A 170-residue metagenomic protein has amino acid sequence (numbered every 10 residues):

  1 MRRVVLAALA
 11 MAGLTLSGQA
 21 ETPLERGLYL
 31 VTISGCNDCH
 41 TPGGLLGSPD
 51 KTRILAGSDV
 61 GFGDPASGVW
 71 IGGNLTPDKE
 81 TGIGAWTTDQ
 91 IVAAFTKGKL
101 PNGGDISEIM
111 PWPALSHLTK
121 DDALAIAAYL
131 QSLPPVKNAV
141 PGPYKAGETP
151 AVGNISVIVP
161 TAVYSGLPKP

Functional and structural regions predicted by a protein language model:
M1-V4: Positively charged n-region of N-terminal signal peptides that target proteins for export
L6-T15: Bacterial N-terminal signal peptides
L16-A20: Sec/Tat signal peptide C-region and signal peptidase I cleavage site
T22, L28, T32-I33, T41-W70 (+1 more regions): Flexible coil segments in periplasmic/lumen-exposed cytochrome c-class electron-transfer proteins
D38: Short, cysteine/histidine-rich loop/knuckle motifs that typically chelate Zn2+
D78-D89, A93-K99, W112-L115, A127-S132: A structural feature that tracks compact, well-ordered secondary-structure segments with a strong bias toward
